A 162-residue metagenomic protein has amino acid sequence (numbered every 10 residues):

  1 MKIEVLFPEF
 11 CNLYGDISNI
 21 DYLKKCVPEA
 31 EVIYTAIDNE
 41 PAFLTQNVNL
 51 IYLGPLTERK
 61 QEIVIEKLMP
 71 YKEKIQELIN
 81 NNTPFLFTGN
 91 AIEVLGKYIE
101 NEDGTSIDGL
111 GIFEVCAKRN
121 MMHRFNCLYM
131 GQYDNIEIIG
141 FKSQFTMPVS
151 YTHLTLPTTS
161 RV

Functional and structural regions predicted by a protein language model:
M1-N80: N-terminal beta1-alpha1 cap of cysteine-dependent amidohydrolase-like domains
E4, I33-T35, L86, G111 (+1 more regions): Hydrophobic/aromatic beta-strand patches that form the interior of the parallel beta-sheet core in alpha/beta enzyme
E58-Q132: Cysteine-nucleophile active-site neighborhood
E137-Q144: Conserved anion/nucleotide-ligand pocket segment
V149: Conserved catalytic/acceptor-binding region of the Class I
T152-T158: Conserved small/polar residues in nucleotide/adenosyl-binding loops
